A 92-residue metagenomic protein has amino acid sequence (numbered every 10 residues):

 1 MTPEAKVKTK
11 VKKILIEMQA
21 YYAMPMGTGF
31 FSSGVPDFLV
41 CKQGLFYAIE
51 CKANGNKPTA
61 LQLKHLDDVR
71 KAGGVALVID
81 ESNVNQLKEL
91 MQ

Functional and structural regions predicted by a protein language model:
M1-Q92: Catalytic phosphate/metal-binding cores of nucleic-acid and nucleotide-processing enzymes, i.e., regions that mediate
